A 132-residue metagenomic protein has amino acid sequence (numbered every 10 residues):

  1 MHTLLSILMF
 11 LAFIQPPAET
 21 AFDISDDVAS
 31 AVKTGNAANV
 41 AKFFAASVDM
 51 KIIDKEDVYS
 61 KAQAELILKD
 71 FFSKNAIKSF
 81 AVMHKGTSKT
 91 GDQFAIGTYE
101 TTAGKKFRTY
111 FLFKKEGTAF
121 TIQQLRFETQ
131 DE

Functional and structural regions predicted by a protein language model:
H2-S30, K42: Short, low-complexity N-terminal intrinsically disordered segments enriched in polar/charged residues
A21, S25, K33, D57-K61: Solvent-exposed, acidic/flexible segments
D23, S30, A38, A81-T90 (+1 more regions): Exposed acidic/polar residues on beta-strands and adjacent loops within beta-sheet cores, strongest in beta-propeller
I24, V28, N36, Q63-L68: Stable alpha-helical elements in mature extracytoplasmic
N36-S47: Short, well-ordered alpha-helical segments enriched in acidic and aromatic residues
M50-D57: A short gly/proline-enriched turn/hairpin at secondary-structure junctions
L66-K105: Surface-exposed, charged secondary-structure patches
K106-E132: Short beta-strand edge/turn micro-motifs at domain boundaries
